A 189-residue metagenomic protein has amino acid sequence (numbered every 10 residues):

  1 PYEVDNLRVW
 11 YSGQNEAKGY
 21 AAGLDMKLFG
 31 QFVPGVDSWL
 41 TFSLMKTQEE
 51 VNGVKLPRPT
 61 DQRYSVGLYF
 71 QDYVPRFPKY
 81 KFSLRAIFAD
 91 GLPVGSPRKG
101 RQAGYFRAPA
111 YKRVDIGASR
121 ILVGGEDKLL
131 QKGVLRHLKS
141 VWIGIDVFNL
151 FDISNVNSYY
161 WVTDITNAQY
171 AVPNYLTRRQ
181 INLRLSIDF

Functional and structural regions predicted by a protein language model:
P1-S12, G100, Y160-A171: Solvent-exposed loop segments that connect transmembrane elements
Y2-P93: Gram-negative outer-membrane beta-barrel transporters
G13-A17, K55-P59, A103-Y105, K132-V134 (+1 more regions): Outer-membrane beta-barrel domain signature
K18-A22, T60-V66, A110-V114, K139 (+1 more regions): Residues that define the transmembrane beta-barrel architecture of outer-membrane proteins
L24-G30, L40, L68-D72, I116-R120 (+3 more regions): Residues on the lipid-exposed face of transmembrane beta-strands in outer-membrane beta-barrel proteins
Q31-V33, P75, R107-P109, R136 (+1 more regions): Surface-exposed coil/turn segments at beta-strand junctions on protein surfaces, enriched
G35, I87-P97, R120-F189: C-terminal beta-signal and adjacent terminal beta-strands/loops of Gram-negative outer-membrane beta-barrel proteins
R76-D115, K128: Extracytoplasmic gating/loop element in the C-terminal half of outer-membrane beta-barrel translocons and assembly
